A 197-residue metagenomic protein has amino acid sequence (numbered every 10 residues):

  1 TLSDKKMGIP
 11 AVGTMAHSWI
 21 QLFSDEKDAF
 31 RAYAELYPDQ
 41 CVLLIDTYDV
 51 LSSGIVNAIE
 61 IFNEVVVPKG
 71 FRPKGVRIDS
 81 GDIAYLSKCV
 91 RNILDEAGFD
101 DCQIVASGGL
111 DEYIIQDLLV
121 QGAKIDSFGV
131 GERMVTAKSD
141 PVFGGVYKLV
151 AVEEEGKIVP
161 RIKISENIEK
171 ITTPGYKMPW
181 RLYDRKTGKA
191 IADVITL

Functional and structural regions predicted by a protein language model:
T1-A97, E112-I114, E155: Buried, small/hydrophobic-residue-enriched core segments of structured protein domains
V12, V76, I104, D126-F128: Hydrophobic residues within beta-strands of alpha/beta enzymes
H17, S107, G131: Residue-level "edge-of-site" marker
N92-A97, C102, L110-L197: Gly/Ser/Thr/Ala-enriched C-terminal appendages of enzymes
